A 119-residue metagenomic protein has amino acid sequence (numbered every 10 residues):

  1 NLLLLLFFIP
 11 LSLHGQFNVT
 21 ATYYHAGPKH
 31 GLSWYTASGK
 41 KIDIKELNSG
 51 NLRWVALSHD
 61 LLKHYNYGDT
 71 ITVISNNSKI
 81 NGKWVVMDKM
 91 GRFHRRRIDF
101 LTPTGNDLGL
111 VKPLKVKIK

Functional and structural regions predicted by a protein language model:
N1-L11: Sec-dependent N-terminal signal peptides
G15-K119: Solvent-exposed, well-ordered loop and adjacent helix/strand elements within mature globular domains that form
